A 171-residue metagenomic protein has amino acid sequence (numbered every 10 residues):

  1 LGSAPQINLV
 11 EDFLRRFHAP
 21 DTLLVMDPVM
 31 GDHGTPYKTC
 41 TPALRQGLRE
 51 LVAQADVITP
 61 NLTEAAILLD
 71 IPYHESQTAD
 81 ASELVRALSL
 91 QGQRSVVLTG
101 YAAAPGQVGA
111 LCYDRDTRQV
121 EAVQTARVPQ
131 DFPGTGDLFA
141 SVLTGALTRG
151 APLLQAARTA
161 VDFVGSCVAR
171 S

Functional and structural regions predicted by a protein language model:
L1-E50: Glycine/small-residue-rich loop that forms an oxyanion/phosphate-binding "nest" at active or ligand-binding sites
M30-D32, E64, G100-A103, A126-P129 (+1 more regions): Glycine-rich beta-alpha junction loops
T39-V120: Conserved phosphate/ATP/ADP-binding segment of small-molecule kinases
A66-I67, P129-L153: Short, small-residue alpha-helix embedded
Y73-A81, L147-R158: Short, charged, surface-exposed loops that flank catalytic or proteolytic processing sites
V123: Hydrophobic residues at beta-strand termini and immediately following loops that shape nucleotide-binding pockets
L154-S171: Charged C-terminal helix
